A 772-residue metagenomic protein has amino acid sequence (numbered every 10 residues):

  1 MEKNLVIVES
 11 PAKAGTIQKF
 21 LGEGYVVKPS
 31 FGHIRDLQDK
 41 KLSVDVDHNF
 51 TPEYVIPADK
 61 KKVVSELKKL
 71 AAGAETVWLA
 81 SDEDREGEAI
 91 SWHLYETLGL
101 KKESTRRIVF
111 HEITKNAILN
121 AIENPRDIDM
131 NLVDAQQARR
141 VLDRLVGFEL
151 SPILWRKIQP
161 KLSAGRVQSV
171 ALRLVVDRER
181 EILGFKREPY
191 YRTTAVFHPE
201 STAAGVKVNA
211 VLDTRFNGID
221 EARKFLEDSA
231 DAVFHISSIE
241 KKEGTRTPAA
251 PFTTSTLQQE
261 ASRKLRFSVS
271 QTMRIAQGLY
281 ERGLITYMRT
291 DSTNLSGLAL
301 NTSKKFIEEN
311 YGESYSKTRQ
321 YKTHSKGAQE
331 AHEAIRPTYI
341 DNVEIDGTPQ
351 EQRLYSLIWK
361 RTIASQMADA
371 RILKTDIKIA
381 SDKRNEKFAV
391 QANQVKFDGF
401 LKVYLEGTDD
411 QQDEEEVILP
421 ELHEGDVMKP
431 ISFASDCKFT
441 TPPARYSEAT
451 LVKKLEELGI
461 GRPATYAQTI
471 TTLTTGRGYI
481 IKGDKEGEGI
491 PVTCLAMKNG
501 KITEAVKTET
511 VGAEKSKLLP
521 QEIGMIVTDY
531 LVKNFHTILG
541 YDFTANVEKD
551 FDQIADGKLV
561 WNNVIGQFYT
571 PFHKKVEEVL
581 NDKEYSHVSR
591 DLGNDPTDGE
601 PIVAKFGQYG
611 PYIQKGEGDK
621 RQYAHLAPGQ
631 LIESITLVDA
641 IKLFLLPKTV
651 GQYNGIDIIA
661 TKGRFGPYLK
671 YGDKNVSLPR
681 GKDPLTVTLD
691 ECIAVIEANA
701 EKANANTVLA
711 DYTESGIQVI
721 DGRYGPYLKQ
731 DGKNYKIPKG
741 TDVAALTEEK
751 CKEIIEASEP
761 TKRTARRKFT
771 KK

Functional and structural regions predicted by a protein language model:
M1-R140, E149, G312, T408 (+3 more regions): Intrinsically disordered, low-complexity regulatory segments
E2-N4, T16, D127, S151 (+3 more regions): Basic, low-complexity terminal or inter-domain segments flanking catalytic cores
E53, S81-E83, K101-R106, R126-V133 (+7 more regions): Short, polar/flexible loop-turn hinges at active-site or ligand-entry regions and domain interfaces
I113-A195, K241-T245: C-terminal or mid-to-C-terminal helical accessory/interaction module adjacent to the motor/catalytic core
R215-P251, H423-K429, L539, N546: Metal- or metallocofactor-binding catalytic centers and their adjacent structured scaffolds across diverse enzyme
E260, K264-Q271: A conserved hydrophobic secondary-structure block that centers on an alpha-helix together with its immediately flanking
